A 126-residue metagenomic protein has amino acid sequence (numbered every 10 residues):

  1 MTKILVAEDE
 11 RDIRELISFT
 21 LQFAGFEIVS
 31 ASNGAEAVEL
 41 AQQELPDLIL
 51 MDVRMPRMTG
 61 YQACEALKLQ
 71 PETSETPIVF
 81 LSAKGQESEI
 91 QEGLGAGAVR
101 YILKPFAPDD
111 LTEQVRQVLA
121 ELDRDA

Functional and structural regions predicted by a protein language model:
E8: Conserved acidic carboxylate
E15-F23: Charged docking surfaces used in two-component/phosphorelay signaling
S18, Q62, G85-L103, T112-Q117: Alpha4 helix (beta4-alpha4-beta5 surface) of REC/receiver domains from two-component response regulators
G25-S32, L40: Short hydrophobic/Thr-rich beta-strand motif most characteristic of the beta2 strand and flanking loop of CheY-like
N33-E36, T59-E65: Acidic catalytic/metal-coordinating carboxylates
E44-L50: Active-site beta3 strand of CheY-like receiver
D52, S82: Active-site residues of response regulator receiver
M55: Receiver (REC) domain active-site loop signature in two-component systems and cognate sites in sensor histidine kinases
